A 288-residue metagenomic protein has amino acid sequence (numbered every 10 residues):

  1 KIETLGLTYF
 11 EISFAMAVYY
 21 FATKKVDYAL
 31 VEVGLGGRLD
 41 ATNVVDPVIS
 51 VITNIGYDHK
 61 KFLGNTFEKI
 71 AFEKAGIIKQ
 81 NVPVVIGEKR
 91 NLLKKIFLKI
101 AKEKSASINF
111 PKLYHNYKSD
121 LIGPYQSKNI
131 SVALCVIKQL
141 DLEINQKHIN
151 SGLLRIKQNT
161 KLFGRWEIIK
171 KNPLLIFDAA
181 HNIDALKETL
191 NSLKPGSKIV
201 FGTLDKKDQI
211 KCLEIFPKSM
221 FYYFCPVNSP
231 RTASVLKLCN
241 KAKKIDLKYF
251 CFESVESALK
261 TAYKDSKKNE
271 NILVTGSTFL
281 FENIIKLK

Functional and structural regions predicted by a protein language model:
K1-V45, L63: ATP-dependent carboxylate-amine ligase catalytic core
L7, K25-D27, K194, K267-E270: Short, high-confidence coil segments that cap the C-terminus of an alpha-helix and link into the following beta-strand
Y20, R38, L93-I96, A185-E188 (+3 more regions): Phosphate- and divalent-cation-binding pockets in alpha/beta enzyme and binding domains that engage nucleotide-derived
T23-V33, A41-V51, G56-H59, K69 (+1 more regions): Nucleotide phosphate-binding/pyrophosphate-handling subdomain across enzymes that bind or process nucleotide phosphates
L35-L39, D46-S105: Conserved catalytic-core segment of NTP-binding enzymes
G76-V84, L193-S197, K218-F221, K268: Short, surface-exposed connector motifs at secondary-structure boundaries
K89-N109, L174-F177, I210-N271: C-terminal helical cap/extension that packs against the catalytic core of soluble nucleotide-cofactor enzymes
S277: Active-site-proximal loop/hinge segments that shape catalytic or ion-binding/gating pockets
